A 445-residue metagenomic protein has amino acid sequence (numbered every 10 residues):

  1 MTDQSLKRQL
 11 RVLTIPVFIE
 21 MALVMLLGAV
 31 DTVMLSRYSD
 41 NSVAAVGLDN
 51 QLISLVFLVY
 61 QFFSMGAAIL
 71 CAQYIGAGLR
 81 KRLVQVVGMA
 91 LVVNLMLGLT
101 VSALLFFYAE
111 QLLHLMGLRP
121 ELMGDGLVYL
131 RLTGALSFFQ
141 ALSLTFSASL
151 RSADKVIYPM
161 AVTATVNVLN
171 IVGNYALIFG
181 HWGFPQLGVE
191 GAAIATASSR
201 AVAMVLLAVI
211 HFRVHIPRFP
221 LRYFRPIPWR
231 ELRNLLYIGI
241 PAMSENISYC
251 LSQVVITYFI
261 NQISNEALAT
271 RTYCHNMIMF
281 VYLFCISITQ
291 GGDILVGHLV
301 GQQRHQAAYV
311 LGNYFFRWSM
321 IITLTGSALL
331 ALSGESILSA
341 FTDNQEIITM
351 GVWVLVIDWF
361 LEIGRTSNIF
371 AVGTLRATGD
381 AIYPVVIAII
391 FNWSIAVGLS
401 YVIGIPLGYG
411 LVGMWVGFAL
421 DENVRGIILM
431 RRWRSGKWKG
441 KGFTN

Functional and structural regions predicted by a protein language model:
M1-V17, C71-F138, F184-I240, V296-L361 (+1 more regions): Short alpha-helical transmembrane segments in multi-pass integral membrane proteins
V12-D31, L132, V166, S199-A203 (+4 more regions): Transmembrane helical elements of multi-pass membrane transporters/channels
V17, M21, T32-V33, I69 (+15 more regions): Transmembrane alpha-helix boundary and packing residues in multipass membrane permease domains and related
I19, L23, L27, V56-Y60 (+14 more regions): Residue-level hotspots within pore-lining transmembrane alpha-helices of multi-pass secondary transporters
A22, L26-A44, L113-P120, G173-L187 (+4 more regions): Helix-terminus/linker motif at the lipid-water interface of multi-pass membrane proteins
V43-A103, Q140-P159, T257, T270-G334 (+1 more regions): Small-residue-rich hydrophobic transmembrane alpha-helices
S64, T133-S152, P159-N167, A192-L207 (+5 more regions): Short runs within selected transmembrane alpha-helices of multi-pass transporters and secretion channels
L105, A148, N174, I178 (+9 more regions): Structural signal for membrane-spanning alpha-helices in multi-pass inner-membrane proteins, emphasizing helix cores
